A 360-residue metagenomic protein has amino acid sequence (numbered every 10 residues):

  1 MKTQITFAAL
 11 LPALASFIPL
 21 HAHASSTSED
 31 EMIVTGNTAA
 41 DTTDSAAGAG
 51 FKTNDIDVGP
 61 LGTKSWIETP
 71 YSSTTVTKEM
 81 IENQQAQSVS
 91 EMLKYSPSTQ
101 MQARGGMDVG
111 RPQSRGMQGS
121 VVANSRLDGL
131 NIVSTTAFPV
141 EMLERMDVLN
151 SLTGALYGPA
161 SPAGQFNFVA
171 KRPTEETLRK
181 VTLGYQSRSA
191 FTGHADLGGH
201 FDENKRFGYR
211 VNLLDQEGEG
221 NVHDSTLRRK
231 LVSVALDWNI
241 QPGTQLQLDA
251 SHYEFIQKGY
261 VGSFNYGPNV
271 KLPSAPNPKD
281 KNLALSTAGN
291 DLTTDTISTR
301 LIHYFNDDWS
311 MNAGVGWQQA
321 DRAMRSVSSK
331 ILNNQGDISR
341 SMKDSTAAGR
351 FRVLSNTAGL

Functional and structural regions predicted by a protein language model:
M1-S28: Cleavable N-terminal targeting peptides that direct proteins into the secretory/outer-membrane pathway or into
S25-K64, S72-T74, L178-Q186, Y209 (+2 more regions): N-terminal, post-signal-peptide soluble/periplasmic segments of Gram-negative outer-membrane pore/transport systems
S28, F201-E203, W238-P242, H303-W309: Outer-membrane beta-barrel strand-turn architecture
E29-T177: Acidic, small-polar-rich N-terminal luminal/periplasmic segments of exported/outer-membrane proteins
V76, Q84, V109, A163 (+5 more regions): Transmembrane beta-barrel architecture of outer-membrane proteins
P112, M146, A195, V232-V234 (+3 more regions): Membrane-embedded beta-strands of outer-membrane beta-barrel proteins, especially the hydrophobic/small aromatic
M142-E144, A155-V232, I240-L246, D295: Outer-membrane beta-barrel translocator/receptor signature
Q216-G220, S233-Y304, G314-F351: Acidic/polar loop-and-plug regions of large Gram-negative outer-membrane beta-barrel proteins
